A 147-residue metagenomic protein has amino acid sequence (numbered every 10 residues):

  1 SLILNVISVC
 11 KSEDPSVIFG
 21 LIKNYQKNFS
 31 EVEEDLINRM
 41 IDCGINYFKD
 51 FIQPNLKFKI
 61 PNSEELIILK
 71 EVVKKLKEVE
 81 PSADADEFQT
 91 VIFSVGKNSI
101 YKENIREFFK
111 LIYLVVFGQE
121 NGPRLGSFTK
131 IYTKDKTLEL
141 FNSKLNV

Functional and structural regions predicted by a protein language model:
S1-A83, E87-S99, F117, K130 (+1 more regions): Feature 926 captures the class I aminoacyl-tRNA synthetase adenylation module centered on the KMSKS loop
K102-L140: Amphipathic alpha-helical/coiled-coil segments positioned at domain termini
